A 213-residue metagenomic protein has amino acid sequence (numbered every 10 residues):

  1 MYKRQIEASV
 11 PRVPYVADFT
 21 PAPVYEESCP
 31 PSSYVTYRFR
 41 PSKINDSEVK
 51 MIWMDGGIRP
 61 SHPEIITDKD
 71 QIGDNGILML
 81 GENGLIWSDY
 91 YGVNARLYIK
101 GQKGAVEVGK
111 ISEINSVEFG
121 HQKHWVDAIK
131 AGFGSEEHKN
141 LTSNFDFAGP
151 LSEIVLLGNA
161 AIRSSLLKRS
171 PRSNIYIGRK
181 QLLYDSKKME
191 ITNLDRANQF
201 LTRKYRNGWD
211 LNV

Functional and structural regions predicted by a protein language model:
K3-F133, L141-N144, P150-F200, K204-V213: Glycine-rich, aromatic-lined ligand/substrate-binding cores of catalytic and carbohydrate-binding domains
